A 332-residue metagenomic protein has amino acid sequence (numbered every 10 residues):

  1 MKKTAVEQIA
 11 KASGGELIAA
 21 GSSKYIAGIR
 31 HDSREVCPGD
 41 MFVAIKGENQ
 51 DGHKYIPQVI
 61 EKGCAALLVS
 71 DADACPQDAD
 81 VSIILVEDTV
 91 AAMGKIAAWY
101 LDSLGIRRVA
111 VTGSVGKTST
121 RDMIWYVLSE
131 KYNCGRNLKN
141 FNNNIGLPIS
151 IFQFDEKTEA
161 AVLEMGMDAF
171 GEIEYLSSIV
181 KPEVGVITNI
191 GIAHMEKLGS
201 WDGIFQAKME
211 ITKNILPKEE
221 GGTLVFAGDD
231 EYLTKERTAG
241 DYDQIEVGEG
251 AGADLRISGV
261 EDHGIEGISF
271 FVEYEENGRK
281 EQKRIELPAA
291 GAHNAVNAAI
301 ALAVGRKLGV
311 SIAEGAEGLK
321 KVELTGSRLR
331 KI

Functional and structural regions predicted by a protein language model:
M1-K95, G259, A290, V310-A313 (+1 more regions): N-terminal leader/targeting and accessory segments in enzymes
A10-K11, A91-L224, G228, Y232-G240 (+3 more regions): Phosphate-binding loop of NTP-binding sites
A19-G21, V69, L85-V86, C134-L138 (+4 more regions): General beta-strand structural signal in soluble alpha/beta enzymes
R30-S33, A97-L101, R330-K331: A short, basic/flexible loop-to-alpha-helix module at the beginning of a structural domain
Q50-H53, N144-I145, F170, D254 (+1 more regions): Loop/helix-junction capping segments adjacent to catalytic residues or to phosphate/diphosphate-binding pockets
G52-C64, I83-D88, K181-E183, Q206-T212 (+1 more regions): A short, gly/pro- and small-residue-rich
A74-A79, V186-I332: Acidic, Mg2+-coordinating active-site environments of NTP-dependent enzymes
